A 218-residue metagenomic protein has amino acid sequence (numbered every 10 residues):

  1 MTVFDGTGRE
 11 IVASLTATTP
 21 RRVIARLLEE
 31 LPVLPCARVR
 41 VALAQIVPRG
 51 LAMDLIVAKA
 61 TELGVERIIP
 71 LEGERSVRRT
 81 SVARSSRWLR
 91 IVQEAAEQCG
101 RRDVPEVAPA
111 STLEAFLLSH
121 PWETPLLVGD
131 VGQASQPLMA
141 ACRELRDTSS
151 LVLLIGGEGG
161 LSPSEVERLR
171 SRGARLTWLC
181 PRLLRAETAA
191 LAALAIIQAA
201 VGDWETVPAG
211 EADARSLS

Functional and structural regions predicted by a protein language model:
M1-P32, A212: N-terminal positively charged helical leader segments and presequences
G6-T7, V47, A110, G129-G132 (+2 more regions): Fold-independent oxyanion-binding glycine-rich loops and adjacent beta-strand/coil segments at enzyme active sites
E10, P20-R22, C36-R40, T148-S150: Short connector loops at helix/strand junctions that flank enzyme active sites, especially segments positioning acidic
L28-V128: RNA substrate-binding interface of SAM-dependent RNA methyltransferases
V77-R78, Q136, A186: Generic structural signal for helix capping and beta-alpha/helix-loop junctions
R84-W88, E144, A195-I196: Short, hinge-like loop/turn segments at secondary-structure boundaries
P121, L126-V166, R170, A174-W178: Active-site/ligand-binding-proximal alpha/beta "capping" segment
P163-S218: Structured adenosyl-cofactor binding patch, chiefly the S-adenosyl-L-methionine
